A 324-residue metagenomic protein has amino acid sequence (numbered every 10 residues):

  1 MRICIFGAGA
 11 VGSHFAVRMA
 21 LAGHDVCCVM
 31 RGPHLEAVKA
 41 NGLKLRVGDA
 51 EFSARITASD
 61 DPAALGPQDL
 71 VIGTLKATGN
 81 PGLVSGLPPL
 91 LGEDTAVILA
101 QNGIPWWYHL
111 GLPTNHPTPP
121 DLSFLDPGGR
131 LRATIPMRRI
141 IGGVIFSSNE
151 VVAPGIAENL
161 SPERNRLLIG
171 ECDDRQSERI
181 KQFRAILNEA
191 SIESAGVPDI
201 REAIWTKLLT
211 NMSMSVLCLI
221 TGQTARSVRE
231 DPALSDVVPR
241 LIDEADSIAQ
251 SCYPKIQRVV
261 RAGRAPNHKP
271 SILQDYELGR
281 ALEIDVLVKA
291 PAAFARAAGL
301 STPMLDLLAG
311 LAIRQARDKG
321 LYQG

Functional and structural regions predicted by a protein language model:
M1, D69, N165: Nucleotide donor/acceptor-binding cores
M1-E51: NAD(P)+-binding Rossmann beta1-loop-alpha1 motif at the extreme N-terminus of oxidoreductases
I3, D25-C27, V97, I140 (+1 more regions): Hydrophobic anchor at the start of a short beta-strand that flanks the dinucleotide cofactor-binding loop
C28-M30, I169, A292: Short internal beta-strands
A37, L90, R132-K207, M212-K255: Internal alpha-helical scaffold of NAD(P)-dependent oxidoreductase catalytic cores
F52-A153: Rossmann-like NAD(P)(H) cofactor-binding subdomain of soluble oxidoreductases
A58, L91, P105-T118, E158-E171 (+2 more regions): Helix-loop-beta segment of a Rossmann-like dinucleotide-binding subdomain
S227, S235-G324: NAD(P)-dependent Rossmann-like dehydrogenase/reductase catalytic/cofactor-binding core
